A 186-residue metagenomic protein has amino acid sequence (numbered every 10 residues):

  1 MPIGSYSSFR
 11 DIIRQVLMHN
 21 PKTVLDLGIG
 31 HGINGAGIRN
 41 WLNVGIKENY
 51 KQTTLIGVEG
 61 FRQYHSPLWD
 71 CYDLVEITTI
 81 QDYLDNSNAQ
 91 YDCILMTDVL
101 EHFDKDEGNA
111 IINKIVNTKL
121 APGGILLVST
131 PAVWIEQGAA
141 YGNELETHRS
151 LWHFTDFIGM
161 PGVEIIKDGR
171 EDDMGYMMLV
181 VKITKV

Functional and structural regions predicted by a protein language model:
M1-A89, C93, D106-N113, T118 (+3 more regions): Conserved N-terminal segment of class I S-adenosyl-L-methionine
F61-R62, P131-W134: Short beta-alpha junction loops
D98-H102: Short catalytic micro-motifs in class I SAM-dependent methyltransferases
G123-P131: Conserved beta-strand signature within the Rossmann-like core of class I S-adenosyl-L-methionine
W134, K185-V186: Residues that cap or initiate secondary-structure elements
E136-A140: A short acidic, helix-capping loop that chelates divalent metal ions and anchors anionic groups
